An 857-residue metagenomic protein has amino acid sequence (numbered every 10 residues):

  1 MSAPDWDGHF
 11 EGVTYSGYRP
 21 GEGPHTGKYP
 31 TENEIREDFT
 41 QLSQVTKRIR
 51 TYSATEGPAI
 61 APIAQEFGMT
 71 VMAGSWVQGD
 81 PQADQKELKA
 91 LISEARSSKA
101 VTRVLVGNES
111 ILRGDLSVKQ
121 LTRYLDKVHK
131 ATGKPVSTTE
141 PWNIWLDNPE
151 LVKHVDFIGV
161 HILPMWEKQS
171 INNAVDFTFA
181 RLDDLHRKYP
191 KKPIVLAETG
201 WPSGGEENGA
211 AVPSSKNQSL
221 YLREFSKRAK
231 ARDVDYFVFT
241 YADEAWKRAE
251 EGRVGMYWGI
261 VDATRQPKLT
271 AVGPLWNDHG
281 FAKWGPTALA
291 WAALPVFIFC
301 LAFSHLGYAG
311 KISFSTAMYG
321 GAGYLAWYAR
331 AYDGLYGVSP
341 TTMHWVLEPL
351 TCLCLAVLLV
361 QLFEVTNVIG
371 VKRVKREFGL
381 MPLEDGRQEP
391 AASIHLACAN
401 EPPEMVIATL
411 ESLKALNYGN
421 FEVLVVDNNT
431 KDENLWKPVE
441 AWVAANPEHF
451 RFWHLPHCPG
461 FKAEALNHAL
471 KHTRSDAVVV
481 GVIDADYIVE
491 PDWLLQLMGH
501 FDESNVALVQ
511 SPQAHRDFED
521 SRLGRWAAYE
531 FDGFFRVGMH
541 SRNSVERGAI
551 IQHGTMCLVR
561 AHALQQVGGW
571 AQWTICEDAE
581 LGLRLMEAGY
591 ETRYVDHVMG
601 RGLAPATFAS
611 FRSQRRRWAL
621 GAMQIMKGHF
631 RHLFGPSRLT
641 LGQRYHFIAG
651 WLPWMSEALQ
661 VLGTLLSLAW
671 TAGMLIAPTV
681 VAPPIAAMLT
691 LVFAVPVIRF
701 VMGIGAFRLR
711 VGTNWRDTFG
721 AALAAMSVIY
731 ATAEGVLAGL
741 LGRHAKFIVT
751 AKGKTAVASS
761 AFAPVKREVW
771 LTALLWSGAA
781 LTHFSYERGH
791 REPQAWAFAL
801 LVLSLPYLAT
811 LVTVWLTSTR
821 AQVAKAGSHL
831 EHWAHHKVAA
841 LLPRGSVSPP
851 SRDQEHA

Functional and structural regions predicted by a protein language model:
P4-D7, G12, Y18-P20, P24-G27 (+3 more regions): Aromatic-rich peripheral "rim/lid" segments of glycoside hydrolase catalytic domains that contact and position glycan
F67, A73, T102, N108 (+2 more regions): Aromatic- and acid-rich polysaccharide-binding/catalytic face of secreted or lumenal carbohydrate-active enzymes
H305-A356, P653-K746, A761-K837: Membrane-embedded multi-pass helical conduit in multi-pass membrane proteins, especially envelope-biosynthetic
G310-A317, W327-A408: N-proximal low-complexity "stem/linker" segments adjacent to membrane-targeting elements
L410-N420: Short, acidic, metal-binding catalytic loop of nucleotide-sugar glycosyltransferases
G419, D427-V439, P456-P459: A conserved acidic beta->alpha catalytic loop
A441-V478, P491-I575, E580, M586-E587 (+2 more regions): Long helical/loop segments within the catalytic core of UDP-sugar-dependent glycosyltransferases, especially the large
I483-I488, W573: The conserved acidic donor/metal-binding loop of glycosyltransferases
